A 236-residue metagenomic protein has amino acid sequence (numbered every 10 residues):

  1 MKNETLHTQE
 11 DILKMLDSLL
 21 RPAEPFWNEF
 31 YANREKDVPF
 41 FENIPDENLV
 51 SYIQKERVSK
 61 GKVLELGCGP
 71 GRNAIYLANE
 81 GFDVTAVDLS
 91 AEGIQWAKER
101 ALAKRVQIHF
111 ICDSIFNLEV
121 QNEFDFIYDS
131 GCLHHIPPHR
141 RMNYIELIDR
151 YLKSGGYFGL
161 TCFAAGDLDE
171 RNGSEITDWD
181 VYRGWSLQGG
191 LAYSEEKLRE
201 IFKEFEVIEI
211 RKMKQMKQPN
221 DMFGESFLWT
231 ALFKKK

Functional and structural regions predicted by a protein language model:
M1-V120, I136-L147, Y151, Y157-K236: Class I (Rossmann-like) S-adenosyl-L-methionine-dependent methyltransferase catalytic domain, capturing the SAM-binding
D125: Conserved acidic residues
Y128: A conserved beta-strand element that flanks and buttresses the S-adenosyl-L-methionine
G131-H135: Short catalytic micro-motifs in class I SAM-dependent methyltransferases
